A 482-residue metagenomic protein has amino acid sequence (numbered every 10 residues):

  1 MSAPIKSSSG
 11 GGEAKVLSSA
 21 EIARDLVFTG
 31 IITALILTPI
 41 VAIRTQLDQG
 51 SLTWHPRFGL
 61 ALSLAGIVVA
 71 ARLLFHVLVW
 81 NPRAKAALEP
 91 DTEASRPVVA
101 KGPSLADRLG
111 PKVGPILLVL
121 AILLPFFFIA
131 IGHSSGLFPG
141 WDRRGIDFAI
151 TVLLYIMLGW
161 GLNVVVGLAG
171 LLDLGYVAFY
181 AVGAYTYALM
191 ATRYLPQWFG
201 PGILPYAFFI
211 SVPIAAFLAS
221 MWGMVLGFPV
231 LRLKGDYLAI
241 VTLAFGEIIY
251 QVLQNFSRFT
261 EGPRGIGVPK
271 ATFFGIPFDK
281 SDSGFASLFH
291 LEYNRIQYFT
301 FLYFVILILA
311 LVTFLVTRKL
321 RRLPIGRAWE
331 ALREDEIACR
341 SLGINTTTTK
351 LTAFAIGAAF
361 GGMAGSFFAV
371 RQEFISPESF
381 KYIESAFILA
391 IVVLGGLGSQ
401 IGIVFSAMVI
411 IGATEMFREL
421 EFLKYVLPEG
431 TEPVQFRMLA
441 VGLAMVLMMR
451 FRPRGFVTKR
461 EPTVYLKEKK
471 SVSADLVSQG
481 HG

Functional and structural regions predicted by a protein language model:
S2-G482: Transmembrane alpha-helices and adjacent helix-loop boundaries
